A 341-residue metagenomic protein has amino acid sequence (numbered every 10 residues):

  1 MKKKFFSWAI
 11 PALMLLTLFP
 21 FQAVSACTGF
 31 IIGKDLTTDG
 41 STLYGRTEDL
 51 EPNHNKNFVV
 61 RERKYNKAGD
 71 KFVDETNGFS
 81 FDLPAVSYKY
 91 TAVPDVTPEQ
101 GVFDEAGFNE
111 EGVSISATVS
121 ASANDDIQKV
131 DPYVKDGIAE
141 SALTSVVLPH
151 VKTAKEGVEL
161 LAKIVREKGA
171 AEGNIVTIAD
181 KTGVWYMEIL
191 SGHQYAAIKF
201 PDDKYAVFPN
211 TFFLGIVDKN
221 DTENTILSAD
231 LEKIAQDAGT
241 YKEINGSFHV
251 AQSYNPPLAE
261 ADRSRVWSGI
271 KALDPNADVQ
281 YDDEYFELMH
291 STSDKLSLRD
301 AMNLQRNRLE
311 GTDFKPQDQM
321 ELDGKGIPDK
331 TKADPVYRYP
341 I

Functional and structural regions predicted by a protein language model:
M1-I10: Bacterial N-terminal signal peptides that target proteins for export
M14-T17, A197-K199: Long, well-structured alpha-helical subdomains associated with metal-dependent extracellular/ecto-lumenal hydrolases
L16-V24: C-terminal segment of classical bacterial N-terminal signal peptides
T28-A139, L160-L296: A contiguous strand-loop segment
K129-Y133, A142-V151: Second-shell loop/turn segments in exported
M289-I341: Long, well-ordered mid-to-C-terminal structural blocks that present hydrophobic/aromatic surfaces
